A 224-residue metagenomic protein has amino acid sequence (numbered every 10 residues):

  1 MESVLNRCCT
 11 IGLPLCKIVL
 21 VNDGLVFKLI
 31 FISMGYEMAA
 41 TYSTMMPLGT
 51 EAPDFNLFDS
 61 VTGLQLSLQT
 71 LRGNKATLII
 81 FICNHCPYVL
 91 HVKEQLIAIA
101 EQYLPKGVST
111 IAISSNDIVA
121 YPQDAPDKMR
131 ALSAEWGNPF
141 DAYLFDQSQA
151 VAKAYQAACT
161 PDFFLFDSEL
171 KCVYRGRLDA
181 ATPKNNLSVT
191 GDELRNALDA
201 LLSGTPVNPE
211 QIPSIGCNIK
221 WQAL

Functional and structural regions predicted by a protein language model:
C8-C9, C16: Cysteine-centered motifs
I11, F27-K28, L64: N-terminal compositionally biased or targeting/leader segments
L13-P14, V21, H91, Q222: Mature cores of small secreted peptide/protein domains
L15-E37: Short, Lys/Arg-enriched N-terminal segments with co-localized hydrophobic residues within the first ~10-30 amino acids
M34-Q211, N218-L224: Chalcogenol-based redox active-site neighborhoods
